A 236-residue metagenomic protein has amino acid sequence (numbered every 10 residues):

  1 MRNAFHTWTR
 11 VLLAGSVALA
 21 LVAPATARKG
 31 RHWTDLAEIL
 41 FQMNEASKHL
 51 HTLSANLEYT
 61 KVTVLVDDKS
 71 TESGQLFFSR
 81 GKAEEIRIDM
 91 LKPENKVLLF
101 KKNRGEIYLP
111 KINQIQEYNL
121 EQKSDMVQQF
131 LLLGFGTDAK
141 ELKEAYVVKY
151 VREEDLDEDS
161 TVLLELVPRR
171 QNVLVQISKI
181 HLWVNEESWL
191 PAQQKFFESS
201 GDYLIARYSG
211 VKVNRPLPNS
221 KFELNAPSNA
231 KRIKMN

Functional and structural regions predicted by a protein language model:
R2-L12: Bacterial N-terminal signal peptides that target proteins for export
V11-A20: Bacterial N-terminal signal peptides
A25-A27: Boundary at the C-terminal end of the N-terminal hydrophobic targeting segment
E38-I107: N-terminal mature ectodomain segment of secretory-pathway/periplasmic proteins
M90, L109-K111, K195-E198: Beta-turn initiation residues at beta-strand->coil junctions
L98-K102, I107-Q114, D138-L142: Mid-length scaffold segments of soluble, non-membrane domains
I107-G134: Acidic/charged, solvent-exposed loop-and-adjacent secondary-structure segments enriched in E/D, K/R, S/T, and G/P
Q116, L131, E141-K143, K149-N229 (+1 more regions): Gly/Pro-enriched, hydrophobic low-complexity segments that function as extracytoplasmic propeptides/linkers
